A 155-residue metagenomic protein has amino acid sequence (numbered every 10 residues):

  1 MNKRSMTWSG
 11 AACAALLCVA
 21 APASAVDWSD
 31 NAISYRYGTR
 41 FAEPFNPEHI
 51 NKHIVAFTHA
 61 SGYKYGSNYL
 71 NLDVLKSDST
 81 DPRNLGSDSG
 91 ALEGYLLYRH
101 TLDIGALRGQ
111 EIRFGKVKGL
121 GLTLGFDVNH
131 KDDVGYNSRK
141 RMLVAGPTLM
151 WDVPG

Functional and structural regions predicted by a protein language model:
M1-A12: Bacterial N-terminal signal peptides that target proteins for export
C18-P22: N-terminal signal peptide c-region/cleavage motif recognized by signal peptidases
S24, E43-E48, R83-S89, K131-S138 (+1 more regions): Outer-membrane beta-barrel domain signature
S24-D30, A60-L70, I104-G121, D152-G155: Short loop/turn motifs that connect adjacent beta-strands in outer-membrane beta-barrel proteins
A25-D73: Short glycine/proline- and aromatic-enriched beta-strand/turn motifs that initiate or cap beta-hairpins
Y37-F41, V74-D78, L124-D132: Transmembrane beta-strands of outer-membrane beta-barrel pores
N51-V55, G90-L96, N137-L143: Residues that define the transmembrane beta-barrel architecture of outer-membrane proteins
F57-S61, Y98-I104, F126, A145-W151: Residues on the lipid-exposed face of transmembrane beta-strands in outer-membrane beta-barrel proteins
